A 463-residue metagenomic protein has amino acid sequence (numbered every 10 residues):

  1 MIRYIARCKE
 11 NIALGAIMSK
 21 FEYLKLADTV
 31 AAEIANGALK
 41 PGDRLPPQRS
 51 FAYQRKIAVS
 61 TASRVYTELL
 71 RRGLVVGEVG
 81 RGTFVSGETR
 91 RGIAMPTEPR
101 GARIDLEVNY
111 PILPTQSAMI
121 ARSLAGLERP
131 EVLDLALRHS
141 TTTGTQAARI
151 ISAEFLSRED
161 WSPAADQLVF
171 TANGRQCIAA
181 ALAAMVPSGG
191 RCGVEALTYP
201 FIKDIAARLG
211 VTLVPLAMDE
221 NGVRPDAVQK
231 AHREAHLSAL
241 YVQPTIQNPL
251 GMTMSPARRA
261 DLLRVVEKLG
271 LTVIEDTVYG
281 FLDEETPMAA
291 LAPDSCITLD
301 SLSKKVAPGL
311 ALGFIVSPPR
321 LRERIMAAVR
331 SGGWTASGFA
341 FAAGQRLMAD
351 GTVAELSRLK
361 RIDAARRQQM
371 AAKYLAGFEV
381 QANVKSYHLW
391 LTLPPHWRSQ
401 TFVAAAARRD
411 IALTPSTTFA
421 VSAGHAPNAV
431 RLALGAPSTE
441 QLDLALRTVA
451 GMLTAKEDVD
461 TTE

Functional and structural regions predicted by a protein language model:
M1-E128, D134-S140, A148-I150, R330-S337 (+9 more regions): N-terminal basic, amphipathic alpha-helical segments
V76-G77, P163, L413-T414: Short beta-strand "wing" residues that participate in macromolecule-binding interfaces
E78-G80, A292-I325, A336-F339: Active-site PLP attachment segment
L135-L269, G280-S295, A455-T461: Conserved core of the PLP fold type I
V316, W390-T392, A433-G435: Short hydrophobic/aromatic beta-strand micro-patches that form the beta-sheet surface supporting nucleotide- or nucleic
P319-R324, V353-A354, H396: Short helix-loop capping/hinge motifs at secondary-structure junctions, enriched in acidic/polar residues
I325-R330, M348-A372: Structural signature of PLP-dependent enzymes
R361-A372, V380-L393, A405: Conserved glycine-rich beta-strand-loop-beta hairpin in the small C-terminal domain of fold type I
